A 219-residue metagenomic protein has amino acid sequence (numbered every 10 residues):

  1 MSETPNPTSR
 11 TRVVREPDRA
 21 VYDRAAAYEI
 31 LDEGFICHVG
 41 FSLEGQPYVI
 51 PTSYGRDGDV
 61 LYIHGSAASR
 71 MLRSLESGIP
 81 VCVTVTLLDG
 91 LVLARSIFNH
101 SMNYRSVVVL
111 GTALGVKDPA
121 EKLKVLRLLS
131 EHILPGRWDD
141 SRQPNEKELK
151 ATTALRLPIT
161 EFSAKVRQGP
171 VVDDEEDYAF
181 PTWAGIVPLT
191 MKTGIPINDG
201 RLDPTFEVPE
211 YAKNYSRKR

Functional and structural regions predicted by a protein language model:
S2-R10, K117, E121-R219: C-terminal edge-of-domain segments
P5-Y62, R73: An N-terminal domain-cap segment
F35, I50, D59, S77-V81 (+3 more regions): A generic structural signal for short beta-strands and their flanking turns/coil linkers
T52, L87, I159-E161: Residues immediately flanking
Y54, G111-A113, L155, I159: A structural signal for short, well-ordered beta-strand segments
V60-Y62, C82, R156, S163: General beta-strand recognition
G65: Conserved alpha-helical segments that form or flank metal/cofactor-binding pockets of metalloenzymes
A68-L128: Short, structured beta-strand-loop surface elements
